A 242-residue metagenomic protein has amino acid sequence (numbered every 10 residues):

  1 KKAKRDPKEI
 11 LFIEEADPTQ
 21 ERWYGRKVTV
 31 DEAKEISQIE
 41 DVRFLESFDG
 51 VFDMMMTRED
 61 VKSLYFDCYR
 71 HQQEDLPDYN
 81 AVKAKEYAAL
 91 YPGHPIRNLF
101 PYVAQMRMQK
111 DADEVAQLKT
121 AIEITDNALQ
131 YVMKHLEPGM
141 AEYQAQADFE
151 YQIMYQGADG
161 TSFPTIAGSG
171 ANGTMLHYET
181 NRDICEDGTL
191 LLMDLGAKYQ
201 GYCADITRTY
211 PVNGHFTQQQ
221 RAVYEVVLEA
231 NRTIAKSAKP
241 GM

Functional and structural regions predicted by a protein language model:
K1-M242: Active-site neighborhoods and metal-handling regions in enzymes and metal-associated proteins
